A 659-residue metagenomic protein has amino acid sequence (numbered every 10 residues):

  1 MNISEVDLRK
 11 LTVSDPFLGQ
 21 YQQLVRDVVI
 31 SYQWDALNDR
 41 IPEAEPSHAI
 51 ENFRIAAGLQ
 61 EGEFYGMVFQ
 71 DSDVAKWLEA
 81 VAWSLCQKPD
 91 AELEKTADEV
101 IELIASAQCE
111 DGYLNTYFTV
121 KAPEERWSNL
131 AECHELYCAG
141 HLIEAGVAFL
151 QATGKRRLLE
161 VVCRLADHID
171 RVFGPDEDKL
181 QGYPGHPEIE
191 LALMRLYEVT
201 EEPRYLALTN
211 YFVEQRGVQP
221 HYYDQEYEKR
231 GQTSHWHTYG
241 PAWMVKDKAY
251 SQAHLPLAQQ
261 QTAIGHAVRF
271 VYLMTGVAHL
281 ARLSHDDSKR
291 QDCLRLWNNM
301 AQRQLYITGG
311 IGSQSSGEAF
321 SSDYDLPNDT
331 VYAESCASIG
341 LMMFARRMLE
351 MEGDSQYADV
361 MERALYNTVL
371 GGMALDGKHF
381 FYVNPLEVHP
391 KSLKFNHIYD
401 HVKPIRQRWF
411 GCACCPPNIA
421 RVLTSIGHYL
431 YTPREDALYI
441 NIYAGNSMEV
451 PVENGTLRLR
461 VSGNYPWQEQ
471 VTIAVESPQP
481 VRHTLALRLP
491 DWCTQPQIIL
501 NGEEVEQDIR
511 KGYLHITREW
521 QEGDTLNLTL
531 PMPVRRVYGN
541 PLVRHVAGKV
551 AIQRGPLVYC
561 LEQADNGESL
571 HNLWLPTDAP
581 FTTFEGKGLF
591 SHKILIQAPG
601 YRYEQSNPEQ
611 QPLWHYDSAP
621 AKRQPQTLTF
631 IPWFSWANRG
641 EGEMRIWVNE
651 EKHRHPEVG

Functional and structural regions predicted by a protein language model:
M1-A91, K95, E125-A152, P187-R204 (+5 more regions): Aromatic (Trp/Tyr) and acidic
P89, A105-C109, G154, D170-G174 (+7 more regions): Helix-capping and short linker residues that terminate individual alpha-solenoid repeat units
E92-N115, T209-E214, D224-K229, S288-L305: Carboxylate/His-rich catalytic cores and anion/metal-binding grooves
V120-C133, I143, L159-P184: Asp-box/WD-like beta-propeller blade repeats and closely related beta-sheet repeat scaffolds
R156-R171, M244-H254: Short, charged, amphipathic alpha-helices and their helix-cap/turn boundaries
F173, G185-P241: Solenoidal tandem-repeat scaffolds enriched in leucines and small polar residues
T209, C293, S355, D359-N367 (+5 more regions): C-terminal beta-rich recognition modules with glycine/proline-rich loops and embedded aromatic residues
I499-Q507, G555: Short strand-turn-strand beta-turns centered on an Asx-Gly dipeptide
